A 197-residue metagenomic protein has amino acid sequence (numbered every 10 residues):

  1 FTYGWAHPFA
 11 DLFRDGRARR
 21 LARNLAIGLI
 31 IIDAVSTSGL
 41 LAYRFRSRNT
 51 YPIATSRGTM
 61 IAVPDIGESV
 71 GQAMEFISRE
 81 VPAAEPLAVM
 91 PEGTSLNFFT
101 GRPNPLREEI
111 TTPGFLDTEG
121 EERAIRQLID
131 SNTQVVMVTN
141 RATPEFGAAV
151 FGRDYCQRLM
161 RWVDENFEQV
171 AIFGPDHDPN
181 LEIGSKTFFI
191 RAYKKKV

Functional and structural regions predicted by a protein language model:
T2-R46: Signature aromatic-anchored transmembrane alpha helix within multi-pass, membrane-resident enzymes that catalyze glycan
T37-F115, I125-G147, P175-E182: Short periplasmic/luminal acceptor-recognition loop of GT-C membrane glycosyltransferases, typified by
G71, T118-E122, R153-Q157: Structural motif corresponding to alpha-helix initiation and N-cap regions
A124-I125, R191: Short alpha-helix boundary/capping motifs
V138-V197: Aromatic/acidic, Gly/Pro-rich catalytic loop(s) in extracytoplasmic/lumenal soluble domains of multi-pass membrane
